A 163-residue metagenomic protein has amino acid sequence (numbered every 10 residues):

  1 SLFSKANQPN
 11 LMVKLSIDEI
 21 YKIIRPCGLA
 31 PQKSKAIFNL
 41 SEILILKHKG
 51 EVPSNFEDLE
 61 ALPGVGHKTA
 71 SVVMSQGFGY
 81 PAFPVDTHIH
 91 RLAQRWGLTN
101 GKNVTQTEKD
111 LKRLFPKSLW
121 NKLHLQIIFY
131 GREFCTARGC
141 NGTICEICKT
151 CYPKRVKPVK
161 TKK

Functional and structural regions predicted by a protein language model:
S1-K162: Catalytic cores of DNA base-excision repair glycosylases
